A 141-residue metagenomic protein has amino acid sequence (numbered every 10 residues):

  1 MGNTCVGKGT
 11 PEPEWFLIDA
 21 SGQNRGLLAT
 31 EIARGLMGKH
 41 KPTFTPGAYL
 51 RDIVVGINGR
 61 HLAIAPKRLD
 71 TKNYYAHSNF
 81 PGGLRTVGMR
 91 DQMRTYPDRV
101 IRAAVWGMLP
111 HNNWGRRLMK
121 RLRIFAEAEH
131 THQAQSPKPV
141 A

Functional and structural regions predicted by a protein language model:
M1-W106, N113, A126, T131-A141: Ribosome large-subunit tunnel/peptidyl-transferase-proximal elements
K120: C-terminal binding/interaction regions
